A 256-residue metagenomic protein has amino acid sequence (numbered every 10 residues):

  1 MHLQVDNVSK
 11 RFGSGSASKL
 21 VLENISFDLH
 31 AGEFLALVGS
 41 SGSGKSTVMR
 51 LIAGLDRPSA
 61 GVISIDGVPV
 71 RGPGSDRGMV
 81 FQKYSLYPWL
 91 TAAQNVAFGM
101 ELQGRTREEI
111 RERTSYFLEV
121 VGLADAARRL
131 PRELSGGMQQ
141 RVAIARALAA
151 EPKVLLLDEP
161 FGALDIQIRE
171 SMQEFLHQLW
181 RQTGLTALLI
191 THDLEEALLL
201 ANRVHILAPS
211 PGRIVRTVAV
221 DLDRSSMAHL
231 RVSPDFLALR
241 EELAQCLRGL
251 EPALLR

Functional and structural regions predicted by a protein language model:
V38-S40: The feature captures the beta-strand-to-loop junction immediately N-terminal to the Walker
A53: Helix-to-loop junction immediately C-terminal to a conserved catalytic motif
G61-P73: Conserved ABC transporter NBD signature motif
V80, I144: Hydrophobic anchor residue at the start of the ABC signature
L90-F98: Short coil-to-helix segment of the ABC ATPase nucleotide-binding domain corresponding to the Q-loop/switch region
A97, E101, E108-D125, Q178: Conserved ABC ATPase "signature" region
R129-R132, A150: Conserved signature/switch motifs of ABC ATPase nucleotide-binding domains
